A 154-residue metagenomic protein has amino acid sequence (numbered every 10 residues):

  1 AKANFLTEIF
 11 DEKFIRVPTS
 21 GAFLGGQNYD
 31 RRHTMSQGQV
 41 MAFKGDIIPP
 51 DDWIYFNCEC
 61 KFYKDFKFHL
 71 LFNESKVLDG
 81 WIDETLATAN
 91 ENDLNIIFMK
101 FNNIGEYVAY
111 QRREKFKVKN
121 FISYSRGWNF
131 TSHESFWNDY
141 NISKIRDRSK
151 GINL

Functional and structural regions predicted by a protein language model:
A1-L154: Catalytic phosphate/metal-binding cores of nucleic-acid and nucleotide-processing enzymes, i.e., regions that mediate
